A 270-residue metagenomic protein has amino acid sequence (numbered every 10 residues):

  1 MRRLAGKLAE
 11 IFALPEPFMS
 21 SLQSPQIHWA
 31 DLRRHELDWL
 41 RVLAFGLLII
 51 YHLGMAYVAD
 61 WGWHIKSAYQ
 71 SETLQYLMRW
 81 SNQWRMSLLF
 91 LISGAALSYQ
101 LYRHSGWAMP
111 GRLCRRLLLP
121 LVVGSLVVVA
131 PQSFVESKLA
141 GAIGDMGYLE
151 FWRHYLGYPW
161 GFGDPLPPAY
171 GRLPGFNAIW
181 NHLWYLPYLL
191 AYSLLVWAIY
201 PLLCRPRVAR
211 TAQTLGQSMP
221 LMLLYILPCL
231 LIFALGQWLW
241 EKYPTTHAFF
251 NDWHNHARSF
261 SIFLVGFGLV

Functional and structural regions predicted by a protein language model:
R2-R3: Basic polycationic patches enriched in arginine
L8, F12-V270: Alpha-helical transmembrane segments and their immediate juxtamembrane cytosolic regions
